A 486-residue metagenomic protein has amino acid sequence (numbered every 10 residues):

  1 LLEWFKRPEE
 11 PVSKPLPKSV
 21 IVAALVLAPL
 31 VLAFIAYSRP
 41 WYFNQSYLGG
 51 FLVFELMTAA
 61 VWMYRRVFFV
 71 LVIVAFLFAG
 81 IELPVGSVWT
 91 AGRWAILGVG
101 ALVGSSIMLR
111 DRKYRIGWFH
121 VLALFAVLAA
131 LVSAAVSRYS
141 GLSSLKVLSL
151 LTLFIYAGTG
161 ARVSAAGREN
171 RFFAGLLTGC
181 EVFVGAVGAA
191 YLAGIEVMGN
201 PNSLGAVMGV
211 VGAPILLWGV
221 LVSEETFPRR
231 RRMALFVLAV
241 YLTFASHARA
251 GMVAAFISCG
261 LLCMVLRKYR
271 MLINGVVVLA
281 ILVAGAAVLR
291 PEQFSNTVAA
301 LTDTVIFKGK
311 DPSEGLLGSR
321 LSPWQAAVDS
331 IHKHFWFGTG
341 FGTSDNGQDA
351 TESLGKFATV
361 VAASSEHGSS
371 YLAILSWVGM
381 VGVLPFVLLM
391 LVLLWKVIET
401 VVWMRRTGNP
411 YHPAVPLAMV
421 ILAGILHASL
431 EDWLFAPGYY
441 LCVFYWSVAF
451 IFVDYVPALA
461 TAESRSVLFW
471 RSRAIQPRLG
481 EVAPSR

Functional and structural regions predicted by a protein language model:
L1-A24, V222-R229, W403-V415, A428-L434 (+1 more regions): A juxtamembrane structural motif centered on a specific transmembrane helix
L30, F54-A60, V127-A134, T152-R267 (+3 more regions): Alpha-helical transmembrane segments of multi-pass inner-membrane proteins
F34-Y47, P84-G92, S140-K146, E196-A206 (+4 more regions): Helix-loop-helix junctions and helix-breaking kinks within/between transmembrane helices of multi-pass membrane
T58-K146, G185, E224, P228 (+1 more regions): N-terminal hydrophobic segments of proteins, predominantly signal-anchor/transmembrane helices of inner/organellar
V74, G80-G86, S369-V378, N409-V453: Membrane helix-loop boundary segments at the extracytoplasmic
Y241, A245-S246, C263-D311, Q325-K333 (+2 more regions): A membrane-periplasm/extracellular boundary helix in multi-pass inner-membrane enzymes that assemble envelope glycans
K310-Q325, D329, K333, F337-V378 (+1 more regions): Long extracytoplasmic/lumenal interhelical loops at the membrane interface of multi-pass membrane proteins
V378-L422: Hydrophobic transmembrane alpha-helices and their immediate junctions
